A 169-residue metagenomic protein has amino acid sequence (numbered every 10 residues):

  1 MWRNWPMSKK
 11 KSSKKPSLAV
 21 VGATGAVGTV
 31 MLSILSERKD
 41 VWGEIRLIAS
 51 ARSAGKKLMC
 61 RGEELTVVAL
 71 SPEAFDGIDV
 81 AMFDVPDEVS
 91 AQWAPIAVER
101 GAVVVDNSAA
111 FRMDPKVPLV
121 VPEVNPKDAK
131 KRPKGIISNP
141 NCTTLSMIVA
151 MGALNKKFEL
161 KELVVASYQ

Functional and structural regions predicted by a protein language model:
W2-Q169: N-terminal Rossmann-like NAD(P) cofactor-binding subdomain of oxidoreductases, focused on the glycine-rich
